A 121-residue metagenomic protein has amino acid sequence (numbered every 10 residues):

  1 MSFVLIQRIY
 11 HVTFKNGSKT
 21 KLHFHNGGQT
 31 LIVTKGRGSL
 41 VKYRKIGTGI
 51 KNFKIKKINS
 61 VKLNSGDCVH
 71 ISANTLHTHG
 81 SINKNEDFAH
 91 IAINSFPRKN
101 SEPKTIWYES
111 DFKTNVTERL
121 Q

Functional and structural regions predicted by a protein language model:
M1-L22: A short glycine-rich, His/Asp/Glu-containing loop-to-beta-strand
I6-R8, G27, N85-F88: A structure-centric signal for secondary-structure junctions around beta-strands
H11-K15, H25-I46, N94-S95: Short, conserved beta-strand element in jelly-roll/cupin
K15, V61-N83, S95: Conserved metal-binding segment of the jelly-roll/cupin
S18, R37, S81: Gly/Ser/Thr-rich helix-start
K21-G28, T75-S81: Histidine-centered catalytic micro-motifs
T30, K45-A73: Short acidic-glycine-tyrosine-enriched beta hairpin
G47, K51-K57, L76-Q121: Double-stranded beta-helix
